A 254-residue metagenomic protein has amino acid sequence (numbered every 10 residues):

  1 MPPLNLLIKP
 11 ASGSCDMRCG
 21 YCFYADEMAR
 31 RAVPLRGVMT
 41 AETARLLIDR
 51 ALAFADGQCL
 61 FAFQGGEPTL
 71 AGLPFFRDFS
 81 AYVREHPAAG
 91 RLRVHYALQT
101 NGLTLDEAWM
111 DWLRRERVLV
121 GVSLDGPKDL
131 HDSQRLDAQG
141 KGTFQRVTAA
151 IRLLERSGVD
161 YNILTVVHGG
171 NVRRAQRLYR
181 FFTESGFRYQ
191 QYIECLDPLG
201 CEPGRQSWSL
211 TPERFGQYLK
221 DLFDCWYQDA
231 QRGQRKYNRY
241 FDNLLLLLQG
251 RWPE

Functional and structural regions predicted by a protein language model:
M1-L4: A short, charged/proline- and glycine-enriched loop that marks the coil->beta-strand transition at the N-terminal
L7-S14, A25-I193: Conserved glycine-rich "GG(E/T)P / GGGxP" loop and the immediately following alpha-helix in the radical SAM core
G20-F23: Cys/His/Pro-rich metal-binding microdomains
A138-Q145, R152, R156-E254: Radical SAM enzyme [4Fe-4S]-AdoMet core and its adjacent flexible, acidic and glycine-rich loops/tails across
